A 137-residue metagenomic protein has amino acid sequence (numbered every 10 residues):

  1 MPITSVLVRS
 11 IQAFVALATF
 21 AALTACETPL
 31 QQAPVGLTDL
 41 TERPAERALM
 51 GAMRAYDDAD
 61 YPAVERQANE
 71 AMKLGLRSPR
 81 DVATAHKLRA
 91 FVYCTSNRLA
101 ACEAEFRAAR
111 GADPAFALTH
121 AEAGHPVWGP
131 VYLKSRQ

Functional and structural regions predicted by a protein language model:
M1-C26: Sec-dependent bacterial lipoprotein signal peptides
F20-P44: Bacterial Sec signal peptide processing site at the extreme N-terminus
V82-F91, F116-Q137: TPR/TPR-like alpha-solenoid helical repeat scaffolds
